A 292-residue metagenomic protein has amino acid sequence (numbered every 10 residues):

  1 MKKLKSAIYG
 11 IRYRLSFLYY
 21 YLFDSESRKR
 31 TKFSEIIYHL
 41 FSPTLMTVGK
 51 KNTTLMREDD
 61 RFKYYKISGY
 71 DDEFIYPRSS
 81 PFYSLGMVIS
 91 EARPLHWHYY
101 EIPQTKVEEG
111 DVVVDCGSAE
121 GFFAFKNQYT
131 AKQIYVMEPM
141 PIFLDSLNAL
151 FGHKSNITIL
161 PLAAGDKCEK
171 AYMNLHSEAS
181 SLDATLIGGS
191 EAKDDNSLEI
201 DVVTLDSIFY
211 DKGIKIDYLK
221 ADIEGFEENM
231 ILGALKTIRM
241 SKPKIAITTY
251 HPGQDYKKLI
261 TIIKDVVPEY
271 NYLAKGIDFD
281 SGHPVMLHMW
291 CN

Functional and structural regions predicted by a protein language model:
M1-T130, Y135-M137, D145-S146, K212 (+1 more regions): S-adenosyl-L-methionine
D72-E73, P77-I102, S155, L160-I214: Glycine-rich adenosyl-binding loop in Rossmann-like folds that engage adenosine-containing cofactors
Q104, A124, N148, L235 (+1 more regions): Short amphipathic alpha-helical segments and helix-helix/interface helices
D111-V112, A131-V136, K154, S207-N292: Conserved acidic-Pro-Pro-aromatic motif
M137-P139, A163: Conserved acidic E/D residue at the C-terminus of a beta-strand in Rossmann-like folds
I142: Conserved Rossmann-like nucleotide-cofactor binding loop
D145-A149, E169-K170, Y256-K257, G282-P284: Short, charged, surface-exposed secondary-structure boundary motifs
L147-I157: Short, conserved SAM-binding/catalytic segment of Class I S-adenosyl-L-methionine-dependent methyltransferases
